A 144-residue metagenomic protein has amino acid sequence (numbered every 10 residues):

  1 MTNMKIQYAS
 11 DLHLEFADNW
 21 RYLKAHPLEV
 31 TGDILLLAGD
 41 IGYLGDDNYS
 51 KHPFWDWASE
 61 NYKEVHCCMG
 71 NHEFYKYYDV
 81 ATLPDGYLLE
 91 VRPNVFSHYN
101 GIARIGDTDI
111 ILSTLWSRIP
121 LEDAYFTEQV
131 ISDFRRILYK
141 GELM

Functional and structural regions predicted by a protein language model:
M1-H66, F74-T82: N-terminal active-site segment of His-dependent metallophosphoesterases
M1-Q7, I102-L112: Beta-strand-turn-beta hairpins that frame and shape the catalytic cleft of phosphate-ester-processing enzymes
D11-H13, H72, I102, S113-L115: Active-site beta-loop-alpha junctions enriched in small/polar residues
P27-E29, F96-I105: Short acidic low-complexity segments
G45, Y75-Y77, I105-I110, R118-L121: Short catalytic/ligand-binding loop motif for oxyanion handling, primarily in non-cytosolic enzymes, centered on
Y78-H98: Glycine/small-residue-rich loop that forms an oxyanion/phosphate-binding "nest" at active or ligand-binding sites
I111-M144: Active-site-proximal loop/helix segment associated with metal-binding centers of metalloenzymes
